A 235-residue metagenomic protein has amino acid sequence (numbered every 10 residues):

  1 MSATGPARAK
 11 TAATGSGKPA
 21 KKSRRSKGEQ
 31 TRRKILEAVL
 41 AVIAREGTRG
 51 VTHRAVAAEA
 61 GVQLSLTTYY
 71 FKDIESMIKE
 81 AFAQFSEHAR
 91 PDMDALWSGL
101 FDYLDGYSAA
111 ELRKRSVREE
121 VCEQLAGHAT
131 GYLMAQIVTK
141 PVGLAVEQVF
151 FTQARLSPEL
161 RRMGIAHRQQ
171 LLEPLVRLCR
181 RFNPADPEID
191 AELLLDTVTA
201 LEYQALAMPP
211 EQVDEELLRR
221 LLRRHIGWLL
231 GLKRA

Functional and structural regions predicted by a protein language model:
M1-Q30, A41, F101-S108, K233-A235: N-terminal intrinsically disordered/low-complexity leader segments
G28, F82, S86, R161-Q169: Amphipathic, non-transmembrane alpha-helical scaffold segments
T31-K34, A38, D190: N-terminal positioning helix adjacent to the helix-turn-helix/winged-helix DNA-binding module
K34, V42-Q84: Helix-turn-helix
P91, C122, A126-G127, I137-F182 (+1 more regions): Amphipathic alpha-helical packing segments from all-alpha helical-bundle domains
M93-K140, L194: Hydrophobic alpha-helical connector segments
L100, L104, A154, A205-P209: Secondary-structure edge/capping motif, primarily at the C-terminal ends of alpha-helices and the immediately following
L160-Q169, L178-A235: Hydrophobic/aromatic-rich alpha-helical bundle segments in the mid-to-C-terminal region
